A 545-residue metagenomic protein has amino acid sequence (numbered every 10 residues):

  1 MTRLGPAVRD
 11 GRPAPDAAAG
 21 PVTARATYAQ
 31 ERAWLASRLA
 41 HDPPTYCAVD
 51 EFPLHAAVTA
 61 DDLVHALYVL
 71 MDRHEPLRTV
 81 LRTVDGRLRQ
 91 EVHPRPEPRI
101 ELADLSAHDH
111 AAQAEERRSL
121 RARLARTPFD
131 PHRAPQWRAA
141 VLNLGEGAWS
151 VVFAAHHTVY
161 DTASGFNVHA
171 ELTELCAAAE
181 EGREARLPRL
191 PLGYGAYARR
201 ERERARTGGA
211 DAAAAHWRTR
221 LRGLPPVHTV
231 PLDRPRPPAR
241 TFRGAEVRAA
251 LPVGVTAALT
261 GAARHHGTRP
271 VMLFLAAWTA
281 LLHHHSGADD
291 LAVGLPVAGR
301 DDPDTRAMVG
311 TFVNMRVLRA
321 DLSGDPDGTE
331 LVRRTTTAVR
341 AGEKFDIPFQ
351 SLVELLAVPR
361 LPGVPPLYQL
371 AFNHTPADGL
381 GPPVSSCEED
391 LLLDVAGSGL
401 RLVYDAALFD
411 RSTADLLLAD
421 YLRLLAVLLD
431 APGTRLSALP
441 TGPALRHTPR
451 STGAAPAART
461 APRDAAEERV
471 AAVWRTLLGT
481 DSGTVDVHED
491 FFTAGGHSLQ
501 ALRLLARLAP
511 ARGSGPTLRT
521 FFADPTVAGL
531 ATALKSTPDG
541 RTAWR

Functional and structural regions predicted by a protein language model:
M1-H41, H65-D109, L120, R133-P135 (+7 more regions): Short amphipathic alpha-helices and their capping loops
R3-L4, V427-H447, T484, Q500 (+1 more regions): AMP-binding/adenylate-forming catalytic domain of the ANL superfamily
A19-G20, G433, S437-E489, R545: Acidic/polar alpha-helix N-cap and adjacent early helical turns within long charge-rich amphipathic helices/linkers
E31-A40, V49-A57, L67-V69, T83 (+10 more regions): Adenylate-forming
A57, A471-A494, A501, A511-R519: Phosphopantetheine carrier-protein modules
L63, G495-G496, L508, L530: Short, compositionally simple motifs enriched in small residues
P76-L81, D290-V293, L518-R519: Short, hydrophobic-rich beta-strand element in sensory/regulatory alpha-beta domains
V80-L81, L172, C176-L192, R220-V230 (+5 more regions): A short N-terminal helical cap/helix-turn-helix that marks the beginning of AMP-binding/adenylate-forming
